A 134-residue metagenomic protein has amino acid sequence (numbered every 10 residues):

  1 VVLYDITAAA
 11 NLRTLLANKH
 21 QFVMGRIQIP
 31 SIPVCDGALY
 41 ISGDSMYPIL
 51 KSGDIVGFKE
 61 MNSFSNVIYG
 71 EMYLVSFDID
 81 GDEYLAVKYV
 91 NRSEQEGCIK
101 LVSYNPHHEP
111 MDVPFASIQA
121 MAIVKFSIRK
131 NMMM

Functional and structural regions predicted by a protein language model:
V1-S52, N62-N66, K130-M134: Short, positionally conserved secondary-structure boundary motifs
V2, Y40, A86-Y89, I123: Residues located in well-ordered beta-strands
M46-Y47, I68-Q95: Short, compositionally biased
D54-I55, E71: Structural motif
F58-K59, V75: A generic structural signal for residues embedded in beta-strands
R92-G97, F115-I118: A short, structured loop/turn motif at beta-sheet edges
G97-S103: Short, solvent-exposed secondary-structure boundary/capping segments
N105-M134: Amphipathic alpha-helical interface segments
